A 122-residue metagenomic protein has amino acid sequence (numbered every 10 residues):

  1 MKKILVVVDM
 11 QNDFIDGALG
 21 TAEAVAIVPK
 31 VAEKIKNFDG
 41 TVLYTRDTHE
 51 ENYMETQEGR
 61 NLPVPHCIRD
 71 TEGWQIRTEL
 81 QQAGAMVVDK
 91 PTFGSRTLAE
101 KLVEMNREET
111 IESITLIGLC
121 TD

Functional and structural regions predicted by a protein language model:
M1-V87, E108: Active-site acidic carboxylates
D70-D122: Internal catalytic-core helix/loop-beta-alpha segment that presents or stabilizes conserved functional determinants
